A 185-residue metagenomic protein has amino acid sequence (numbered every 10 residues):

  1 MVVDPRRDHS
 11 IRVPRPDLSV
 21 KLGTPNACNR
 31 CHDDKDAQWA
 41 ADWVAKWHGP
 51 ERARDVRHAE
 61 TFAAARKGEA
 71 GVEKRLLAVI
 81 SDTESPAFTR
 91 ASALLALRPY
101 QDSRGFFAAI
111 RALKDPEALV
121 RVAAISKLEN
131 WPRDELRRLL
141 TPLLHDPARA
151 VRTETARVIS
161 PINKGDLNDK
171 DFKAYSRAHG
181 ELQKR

Functional and structural regions predicted by a protein language model:
M1-A87, A91, Y100, P147-R149 (+1 more regions): Primarily the internal scaffold of c-type cytochrome electron-transfer domains, especially repeated/multiheme c-type
C28, P50-A53, D115, V158 (+1 more regions): Charge-rich, low-complexity amphipathic helices in intrinsically disordered tails/linkers adjacent to domains
K46-H48, T155-S176: Short, structured interface segments
V56-G68, F88-D102, F107-R111, L119-R133 (+2 more regions): Structural detector for internal amphipathic alpha-helices that build alpha-solenoid repeat scaffolds
E69-S81, D102-K114, P132-L144, G165-Q183: Amphipathic alpha-helical scaffolding segments comprising HEAT/armadillo-like alpha-solenoid repeats
A91, V122, H179, Q183-R185: Alpha-helical tetratricopeptide repeat
